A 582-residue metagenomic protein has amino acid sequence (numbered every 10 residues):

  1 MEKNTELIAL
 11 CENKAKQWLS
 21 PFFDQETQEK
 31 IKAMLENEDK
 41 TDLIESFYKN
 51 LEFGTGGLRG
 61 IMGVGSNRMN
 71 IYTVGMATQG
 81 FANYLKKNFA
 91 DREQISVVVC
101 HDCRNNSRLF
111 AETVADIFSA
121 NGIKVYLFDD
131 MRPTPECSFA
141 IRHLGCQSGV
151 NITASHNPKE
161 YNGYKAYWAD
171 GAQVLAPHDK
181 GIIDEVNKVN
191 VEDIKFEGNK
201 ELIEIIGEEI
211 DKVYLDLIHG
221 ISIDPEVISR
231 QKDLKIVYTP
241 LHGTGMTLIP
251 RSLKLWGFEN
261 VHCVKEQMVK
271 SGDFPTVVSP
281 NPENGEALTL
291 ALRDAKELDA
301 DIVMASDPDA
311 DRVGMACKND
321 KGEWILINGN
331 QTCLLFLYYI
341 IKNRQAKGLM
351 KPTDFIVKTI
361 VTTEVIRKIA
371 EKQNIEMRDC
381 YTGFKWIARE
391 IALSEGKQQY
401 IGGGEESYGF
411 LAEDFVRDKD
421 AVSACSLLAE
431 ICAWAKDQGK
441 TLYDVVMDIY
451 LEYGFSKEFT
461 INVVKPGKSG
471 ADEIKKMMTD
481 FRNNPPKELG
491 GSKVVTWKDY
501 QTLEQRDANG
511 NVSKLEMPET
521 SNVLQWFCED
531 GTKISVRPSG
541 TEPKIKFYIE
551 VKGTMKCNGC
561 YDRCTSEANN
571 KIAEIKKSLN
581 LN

Functional and structural regions predicted by a protein language model:
I8-V114, E204-K232, T244: An N-terminal, well-structured beta->alpha segment
W18, F22, E26, D42-S46 (+3 more regions): Gly/Ser/Thr-enriched, mixed-charge loops and adjacent short helices that form phosphate/oxyanion-binding elements
F47-N67, A154-N157, I236, P240-S252 (+4 more regions): Conserved phosphate/anionic-ligand binding catalytic regions in large, soluble enzymes, centered on
V98-Y161, K254, E259-G314: N-terminal small/polar loop signature for handling phosphorylated ligands or for N-terminal nucleophile
F110-F118, Y161-W168, D311-Q331, I366: Short Gly/Thr/Asp-enriched flexible loops that form oxyanion-binding sites at enzyme active sites
Y167-K195, N330-T353, K358-K368, A421: Glycine-rich phosphate-binding loop plus the immediately following alpha-helix
K296, A300-I302, E323-I325, N343-R537 (+3 more regions): Phosphate-binding and adjacent anionic-ligand microenvironments
